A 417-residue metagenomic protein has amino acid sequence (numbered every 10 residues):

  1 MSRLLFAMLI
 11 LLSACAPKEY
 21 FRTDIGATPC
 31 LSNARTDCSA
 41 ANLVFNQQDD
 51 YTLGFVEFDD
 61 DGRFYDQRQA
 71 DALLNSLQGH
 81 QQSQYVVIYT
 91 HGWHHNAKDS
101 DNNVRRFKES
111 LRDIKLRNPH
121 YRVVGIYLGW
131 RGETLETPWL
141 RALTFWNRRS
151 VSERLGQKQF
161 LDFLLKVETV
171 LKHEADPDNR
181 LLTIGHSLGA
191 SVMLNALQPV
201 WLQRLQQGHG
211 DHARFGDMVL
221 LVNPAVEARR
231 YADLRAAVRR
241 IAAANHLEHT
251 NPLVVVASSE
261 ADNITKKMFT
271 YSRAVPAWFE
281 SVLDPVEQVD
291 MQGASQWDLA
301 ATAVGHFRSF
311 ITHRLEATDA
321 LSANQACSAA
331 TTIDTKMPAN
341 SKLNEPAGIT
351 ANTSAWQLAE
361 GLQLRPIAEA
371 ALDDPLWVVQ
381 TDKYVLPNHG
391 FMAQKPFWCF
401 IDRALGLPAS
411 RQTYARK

Functional and structural regions predicted by a protein language model:
M1-A7: Sec-dependent signal peptide recognition, specifically the positively charged N-region followed immediately by
M8-L9, A320: Residue-level signal for mature regions of secreted extracellular proteins and peptides
L12-A14: C-terminal motif of bacterial Sec signal peptides marking the signal peptidase cleavage site
A16-R63, H120, E133-N179, L197-K417: Lipolytic serine-hydrolase domain surface
E57-Q78: N-terminal carbohydrate-binding/catalytic regions of secreted carbohydrate-active enzymes
G79-T134: Short, surface-exposed "cap/lid" segments of acyl-processing enzymes
G92-W93, G129-R131, S187, A225 (+1 more regions): Residue-level signal for short, function-critical loop segments
G185, G189, M193: Gly/Ala-rich beta-loop-alpha elbow adjacent to hydrolase catalytic centers
